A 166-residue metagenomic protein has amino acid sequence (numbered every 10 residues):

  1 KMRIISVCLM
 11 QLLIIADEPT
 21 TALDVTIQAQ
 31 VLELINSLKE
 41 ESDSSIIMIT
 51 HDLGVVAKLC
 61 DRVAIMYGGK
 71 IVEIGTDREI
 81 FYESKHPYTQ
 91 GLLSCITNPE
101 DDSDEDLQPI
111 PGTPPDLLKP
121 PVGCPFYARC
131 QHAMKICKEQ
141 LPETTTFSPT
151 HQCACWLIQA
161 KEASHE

Functional and structural regions predicted by a protein language model:
M2, L12, A29, A160-A163: Intrinsic disorder/low-complexity segments enriched in polar/small residues
I4-S6, A22, A160: Serine/threonine-rich, low-complexity intrinsically disordered segments
S6-L9, L13-I14: ABC ATPase C-loop
I15, P19, L23, I27-E105: P-loop NTP-binding/switch modules centered on Walker-like glycine-rich loops
T76-E166: Charged, flexible cofactor/metal-binding loops and thiol motifs
